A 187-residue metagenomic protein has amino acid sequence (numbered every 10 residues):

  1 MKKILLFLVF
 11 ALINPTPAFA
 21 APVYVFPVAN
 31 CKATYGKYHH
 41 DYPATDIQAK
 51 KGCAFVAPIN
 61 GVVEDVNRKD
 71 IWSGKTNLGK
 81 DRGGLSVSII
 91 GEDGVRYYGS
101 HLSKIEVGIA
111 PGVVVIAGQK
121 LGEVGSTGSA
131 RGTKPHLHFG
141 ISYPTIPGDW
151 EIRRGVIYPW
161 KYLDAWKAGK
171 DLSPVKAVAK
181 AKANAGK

Functional and structural regions predicted by a protein language model:
I4-I13: Sec-dependent N-terminal signal peptides
P17-S86, E92, A117, S126 (+1 more regions): Surface-exposed, glycine-biased beta-strand/turn segments
H39-Y42, G91, H101, H136-H138: Histidine-centered active-site/metal-ligand motif
D65, H101-K104, E123-S126: A residue-level detector for short acidic-glycine micro-motifs
W72-L78, V124-H138, P144: Active-site loop architecture of trypsin-fold serine endopeptidases
S86-A110: Active-site region of chymotrypsin-like
G140-G169: Short peripheral tails and domain-boundary helices/loops at the edges of structured domains
